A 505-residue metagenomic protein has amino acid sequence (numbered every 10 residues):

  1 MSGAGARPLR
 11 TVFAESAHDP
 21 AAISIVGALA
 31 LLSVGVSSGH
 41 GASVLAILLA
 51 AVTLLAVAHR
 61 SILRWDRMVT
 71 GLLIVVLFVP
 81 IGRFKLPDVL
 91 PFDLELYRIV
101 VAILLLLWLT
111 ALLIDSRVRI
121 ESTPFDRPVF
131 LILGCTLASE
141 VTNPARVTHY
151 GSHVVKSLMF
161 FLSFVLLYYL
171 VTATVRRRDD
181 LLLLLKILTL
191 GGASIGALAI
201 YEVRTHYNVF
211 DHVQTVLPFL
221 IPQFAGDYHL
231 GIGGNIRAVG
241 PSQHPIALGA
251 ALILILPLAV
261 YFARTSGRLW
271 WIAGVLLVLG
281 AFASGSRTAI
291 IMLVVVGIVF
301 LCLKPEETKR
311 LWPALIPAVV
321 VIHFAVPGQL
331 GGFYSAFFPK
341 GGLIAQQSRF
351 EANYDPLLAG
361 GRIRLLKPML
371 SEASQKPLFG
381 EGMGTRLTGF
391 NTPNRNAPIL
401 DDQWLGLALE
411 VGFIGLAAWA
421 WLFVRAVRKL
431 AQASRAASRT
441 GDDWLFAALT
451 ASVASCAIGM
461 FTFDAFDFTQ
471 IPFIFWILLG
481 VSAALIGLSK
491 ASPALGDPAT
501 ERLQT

Functional and structural regions predicted by a protein language model:
R7-L9, G82-V89, Q223-P241, G360 (+2 more regions): Juxtamembrane membrane-water interface segments that cap and precede transmembrane helices
S38, V52-R64, P80-I81, L106-V118 (+6 more regions): Structural signal for the C-terminal ends of transmembrane alpha-helices and the immediately following loop
H59-V165, C456: N-terminal hydrophobic segments of proteins, predominantly signal-anchor/transmembrane helices of inner/organellar
F130-T142, L166, L182-L303, L315 (+2 more regions): Alpha-helical transmembrane segments of multi-pass inner-membrane proteins
A197, E202-V209, H229, S284 (+4 more regions): A membrane-periplasm/extracellular boundary helix in multi-pass inner-membrane enzymes that assemble envelope glycans
G267-L269, V294, E410-S455: Hydrophobic transmembrane alpha-helices and their immediate junctions
G297, K309, P313-I316, R425 (+1 more regions): Transmembrane alpha-helices of multi-pass inner-membrane enzymes
S335, A345-V411, Q432-A437: Long extracytoplasmic/lumenal interhelical loops at the membrane interface of multi-pass membrane proteins
